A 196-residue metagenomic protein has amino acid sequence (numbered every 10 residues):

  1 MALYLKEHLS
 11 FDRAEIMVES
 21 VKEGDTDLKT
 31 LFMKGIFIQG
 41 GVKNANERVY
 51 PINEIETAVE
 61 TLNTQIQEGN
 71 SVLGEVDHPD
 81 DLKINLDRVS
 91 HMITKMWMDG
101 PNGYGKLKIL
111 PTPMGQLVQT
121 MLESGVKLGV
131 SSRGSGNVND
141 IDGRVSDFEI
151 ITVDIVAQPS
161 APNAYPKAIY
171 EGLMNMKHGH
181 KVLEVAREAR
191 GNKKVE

Functional and structural regions predicted by a protein language model:
M1-Q65, N70: Polar/acidic, low-complexity leader/linker segments enriched in S/T/G and N/D
L5-R13, G35, V72-E75, D81-G191: Residue microenvironments linked to proteolytic maturation and disulfide-stabilized extracellular modules
V21-E23, P79-L82: Phosphate-binding glycine-rich loops and adjacent basic patches that engage nucleotide phosphates, nucleic-acid
K194-V195: Charged, low-complexity interaction regions
